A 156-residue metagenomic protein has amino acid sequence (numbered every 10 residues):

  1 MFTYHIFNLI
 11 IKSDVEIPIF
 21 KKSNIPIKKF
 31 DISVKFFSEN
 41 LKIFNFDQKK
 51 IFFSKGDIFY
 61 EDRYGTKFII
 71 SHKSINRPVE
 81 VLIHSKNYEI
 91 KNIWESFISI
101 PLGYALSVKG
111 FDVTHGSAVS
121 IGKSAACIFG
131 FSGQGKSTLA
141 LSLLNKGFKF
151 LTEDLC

Functional and structural regions predicted by a protein language model:
M1-S132, N145-K146, C156: A noncatalytic interaction/capping subdomain that flanks phosphate/NTP-handling catalytic cores
K136: Conserved lysine of the Walker
L139-A140: Post-Walker A alpha-helix
K149: Residue-level detector of anion-binding/catalytic polar loops
E153: Active-site flanking residues adjacent to catalytic metal/cofactor-binding acidic residues
